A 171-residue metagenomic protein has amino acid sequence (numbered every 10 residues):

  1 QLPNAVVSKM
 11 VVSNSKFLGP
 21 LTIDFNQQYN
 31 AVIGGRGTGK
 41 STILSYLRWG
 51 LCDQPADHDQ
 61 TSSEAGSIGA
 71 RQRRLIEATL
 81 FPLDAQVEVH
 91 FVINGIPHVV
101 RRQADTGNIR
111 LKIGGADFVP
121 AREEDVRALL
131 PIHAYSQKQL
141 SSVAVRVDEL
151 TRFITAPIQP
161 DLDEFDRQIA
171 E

Functional and structural regions predicted by a protein language model:
L2-L21: N-terminal pre-Walker A segment at the start of P-loop NTPase domains
S15, G34-G37, R48, C52-A56 (+2 more regions): Hydrophobic alpha-helix feature that most strongly marks membrane-spanning transmembrane helices and their immediate
G19-L21, I33-G34, K40-T42, V99-R101 (+1 more regions): Short helix/loop capping segments that flank catalytic or ligand/cofactor-binding pockets
D24-N30, Q103-N108: A short, sequence-level motif marking secondary-structure junctions
Y29-Q72: Phosphate-binding glycine-rich loops of NTP-binding sites
R48-G50, Q60-T61, A104-I109, G115-F118 (+1 more regions): Short secondary-structure boundary/capping segments
R74-H133: Nucleotide-state sensing region of NTPase/ATPase domains
I109, D117-E171: Extended, charged alpha-helical "arm/stalk" segments used for dimerization and assembly in large NTPase-driven machines
